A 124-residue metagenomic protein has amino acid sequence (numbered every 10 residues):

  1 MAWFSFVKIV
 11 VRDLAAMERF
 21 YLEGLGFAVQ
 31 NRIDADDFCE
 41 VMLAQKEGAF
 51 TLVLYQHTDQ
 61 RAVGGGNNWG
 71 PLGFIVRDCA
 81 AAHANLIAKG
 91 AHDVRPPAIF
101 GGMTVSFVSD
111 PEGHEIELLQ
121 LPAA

Functional and structural regions predicted by a protein language model:
A2, F6, Q30-R32, F74 (+1 more regions): Vicinal oxygen chelate
A2, I9-A49: Core segments of cupin and vicinal oxygen chelate
M17-F20, A80-N85: Short amphipathic alpha-helices within nucleic acid-binding modules
F38-E40, P71, M103-V105: Short hydrophobic/aromatic beta-strand or adjacent loop that forms the aromatic wall/cage of a ligand/substrate-binding
K46-F50, D59-R61, C79-A81: Short, charged/polar surface micro-motifs in flexible loops or helix N-caps
G48-L52, G113-I116: Short, charged/polar, Gly/Pro-enriched secondary-structure boundary elements
